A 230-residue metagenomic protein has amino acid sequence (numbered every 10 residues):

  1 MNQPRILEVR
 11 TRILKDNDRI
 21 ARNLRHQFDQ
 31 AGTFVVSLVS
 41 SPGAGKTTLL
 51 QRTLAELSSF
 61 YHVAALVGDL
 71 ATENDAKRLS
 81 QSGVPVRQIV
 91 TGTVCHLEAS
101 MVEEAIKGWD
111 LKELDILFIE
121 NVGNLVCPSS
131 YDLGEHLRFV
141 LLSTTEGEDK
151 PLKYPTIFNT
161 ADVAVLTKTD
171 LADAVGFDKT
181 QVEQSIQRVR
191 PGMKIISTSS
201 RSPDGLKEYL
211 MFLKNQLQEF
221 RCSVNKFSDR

Functional and structural regions predicted by a protein language model:
M1-D16, N23, L171, R201 (+2 more regions): Iron-sulfur (Fe-S) cluster-binding modules
Q3-H26, A31-F34, A44, T53-H136 (+2 more regions): Nucleotide-state-sensitive switch-loop elements of NTP-binding domains
V36-L38: Hydrophobic anchor at the beta1->P-loop junction of P-loop NTPases
S41: P-loop (Walker A) phosphate-binding loop of NTP-binding proteins
L49: Hydrophobic positions on the alpha1 helix immediately C-terminal to the Walker A/P-loop
P128-E135, L141-G192: Conserved C-terminal guanine-recognition region of P-loop GTPase G domains, centered on the G4
L171-F227: Canonical P-loop GTPase G-domain recognition
